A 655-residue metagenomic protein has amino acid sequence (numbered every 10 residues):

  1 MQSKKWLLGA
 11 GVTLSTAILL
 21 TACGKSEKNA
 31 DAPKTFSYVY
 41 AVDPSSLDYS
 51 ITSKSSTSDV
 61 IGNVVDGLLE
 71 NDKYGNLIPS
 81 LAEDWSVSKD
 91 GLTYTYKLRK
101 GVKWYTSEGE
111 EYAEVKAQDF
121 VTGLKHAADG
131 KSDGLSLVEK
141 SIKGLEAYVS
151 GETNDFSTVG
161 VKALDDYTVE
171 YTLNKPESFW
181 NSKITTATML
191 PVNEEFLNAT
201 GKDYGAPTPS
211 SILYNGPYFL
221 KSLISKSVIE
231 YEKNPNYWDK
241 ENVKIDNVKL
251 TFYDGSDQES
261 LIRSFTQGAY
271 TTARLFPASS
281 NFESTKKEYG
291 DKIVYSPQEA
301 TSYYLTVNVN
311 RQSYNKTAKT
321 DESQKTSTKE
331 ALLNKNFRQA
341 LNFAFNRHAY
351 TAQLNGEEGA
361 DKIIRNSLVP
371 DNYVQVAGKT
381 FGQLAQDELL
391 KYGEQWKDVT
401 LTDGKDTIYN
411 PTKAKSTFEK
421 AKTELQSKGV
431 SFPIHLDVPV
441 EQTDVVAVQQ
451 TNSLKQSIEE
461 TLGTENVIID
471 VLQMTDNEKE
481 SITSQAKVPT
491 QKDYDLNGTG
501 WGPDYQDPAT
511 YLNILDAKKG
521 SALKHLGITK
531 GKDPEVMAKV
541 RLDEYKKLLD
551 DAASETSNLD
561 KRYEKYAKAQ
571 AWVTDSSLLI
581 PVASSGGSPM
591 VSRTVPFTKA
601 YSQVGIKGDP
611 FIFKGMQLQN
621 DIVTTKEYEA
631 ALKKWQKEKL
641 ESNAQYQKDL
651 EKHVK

Functional and structural regions predicted by a protein language model:
V39-K89, L213: N-terminal lobe/hinge region of extracytoplasmic solute-binding protein
E83-L137, S264, S327-L333, R338-A340: Aromatic- and charge-enriched surface segment that lines or borders ligand/interaction sites
A117-F120, D246-N247, A300-G378, T402 (+2 more regions): Alpha-helical secondary-structure segments
D119, D129-F196: Surface-exposed binding/hinge segments that line and control ligand-binding clefts or catalytic entry sites
Y167, L173-K249, E259-S260, D621-K655: Gly/Pro-rich hinge or "lid" segments in bacterial periplasmic/extracellular proteins
K221-P235, T251-D321, H348, A352-E357: Extracellular/periplasmic solute-recognition and catalytic clefts
S225, S264, G359, W396-D504 (+3 more regions): Ligand/substrate-recognition segments at binding pockets and active sites
N342-D387, V446-Q456, A486-K655: Detector for C-terminal structural segments
